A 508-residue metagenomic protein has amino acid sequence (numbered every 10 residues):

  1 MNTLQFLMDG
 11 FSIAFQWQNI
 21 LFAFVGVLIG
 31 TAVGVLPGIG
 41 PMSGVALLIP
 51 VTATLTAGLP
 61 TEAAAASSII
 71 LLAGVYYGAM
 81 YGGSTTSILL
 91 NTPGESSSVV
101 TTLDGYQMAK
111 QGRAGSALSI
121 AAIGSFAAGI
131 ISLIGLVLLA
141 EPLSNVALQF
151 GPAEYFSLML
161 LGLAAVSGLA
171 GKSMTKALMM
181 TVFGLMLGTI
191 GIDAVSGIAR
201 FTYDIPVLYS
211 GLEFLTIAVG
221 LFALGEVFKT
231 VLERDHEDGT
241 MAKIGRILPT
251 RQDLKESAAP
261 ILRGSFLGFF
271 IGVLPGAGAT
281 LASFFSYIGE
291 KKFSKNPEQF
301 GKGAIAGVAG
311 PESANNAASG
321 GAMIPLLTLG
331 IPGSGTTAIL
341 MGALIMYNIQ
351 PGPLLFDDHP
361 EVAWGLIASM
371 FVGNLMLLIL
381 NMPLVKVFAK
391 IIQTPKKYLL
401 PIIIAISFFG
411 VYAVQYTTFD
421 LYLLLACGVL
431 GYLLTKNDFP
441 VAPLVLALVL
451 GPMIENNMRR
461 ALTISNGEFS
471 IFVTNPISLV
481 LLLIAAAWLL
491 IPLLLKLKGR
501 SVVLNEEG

Functional and structural regions predicted by a protein language model:
M1-A65, E141, N145-L148, A199-A304 (+4 more regions): Helix-loop-helix hairpins and the membrane-proximal interhelical loops of multi-pass alpha-helical transport proteins
M1-I70, G83, Q111-S119, S125 (+8 more regions): N-terminal alpha-helical transmembrane segments of multi-pass membrane transport and channel/translocase proteins
V27-P41, G78-N91, V166-G171, F266-P275 (+3 more regions): Transmembrane alpha-helix interface/packing and boundary motifs in multi-pass membrane proteins, characterized by
V33-S43, I88-V99, S132-G135, I271-T280 (+4 more regions): Short helix-coil transition sites and intra-membrane helix breaks within transmembrane domains of multi-pass
P41-V51, S87-Q107, L138, T181-V182 (+5 more regions): Re-entrant/interfacial helical elements at transmembrane boundaries that shape and gate the permeation pathway
P60-I70, Q107-G124, K295-G307, G335-A338 (+1 more regions): Membrane-interface alpha-helices at helix entry/exit sites of multi-pass transporters
L72, Y76-S87, G94, A304-L329 (+2 more regions): A structural-propensity feature for long, helix-poor, extended segments
L118-D235, M346-R500: Membrane-embedded alpha-helical modules
